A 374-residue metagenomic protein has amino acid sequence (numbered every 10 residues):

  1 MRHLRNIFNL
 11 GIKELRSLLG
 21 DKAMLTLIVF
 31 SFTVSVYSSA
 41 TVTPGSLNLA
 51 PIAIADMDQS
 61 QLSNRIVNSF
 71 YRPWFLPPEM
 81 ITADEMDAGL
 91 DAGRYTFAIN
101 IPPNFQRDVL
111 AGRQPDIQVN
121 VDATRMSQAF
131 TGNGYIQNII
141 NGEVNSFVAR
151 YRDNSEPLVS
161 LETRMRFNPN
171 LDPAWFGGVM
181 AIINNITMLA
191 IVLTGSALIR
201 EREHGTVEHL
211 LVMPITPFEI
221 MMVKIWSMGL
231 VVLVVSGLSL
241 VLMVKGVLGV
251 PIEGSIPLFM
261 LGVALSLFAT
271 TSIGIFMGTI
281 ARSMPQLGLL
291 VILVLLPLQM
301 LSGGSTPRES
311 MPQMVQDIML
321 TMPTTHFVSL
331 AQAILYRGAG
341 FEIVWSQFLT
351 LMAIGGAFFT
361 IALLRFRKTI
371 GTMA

Functional and structural regions predicted by a protein language model:
M1-G11, L76, M314-T325, A374: Short, membrane-interfacial amphipathic segments enriched in basic
M1-W175, I343, K368: Extracytoplasmic/periplasmic domains immediately adjacent to an N-terminal transmembrane anchor in multi-pass membrane
R2, A197, F276, L335 (+1 more regions): Junction motif at the cytosolic side of a transmembrane helix
T33-V36, P217-V291, L296-Q299, E342-F348 (+1 more regions): Alpha-helical transmembrane segments and their short interhelical loops
Y37-L47, A281-T321: Transmembrane helix segments
D84, F167-L171, P251, S302-F358: Membrane-interfacial helix-loop-helix junctions in multi-pass membrane proteins
A174, G178-G195: Long, hydrophobic alpha-helical segments
I191-M213, I225, I370: Transmembrane helix boundary and interhelical loop/hinge segments in multi-pass membrane proteins
